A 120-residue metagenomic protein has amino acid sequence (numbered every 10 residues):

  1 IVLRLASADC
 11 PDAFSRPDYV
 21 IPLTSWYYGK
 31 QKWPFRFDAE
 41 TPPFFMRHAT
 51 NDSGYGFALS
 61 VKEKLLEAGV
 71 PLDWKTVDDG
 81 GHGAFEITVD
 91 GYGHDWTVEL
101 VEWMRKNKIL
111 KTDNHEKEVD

Functional and structural regions predicted by a protein language model:
I1-A39: Primarily recognizes the serine-hydrolase "nucleophile elbow" in alpha/beta-hydrolase and SGNH/GDSL folds
D9-R16, A49-D52, V89-G91: Short, charged helix-to-loop "capping" segments that act as catalytic/coupling loops
D18-Y19, Y55-E63: Short, mixed-charge, low-aromatic patches
Y19, P42-P43, P71: Proline-centered loop/turn at the N-terminus of a beta-strand
T24, H48-A49: The conserved beta1-alpha1 loop
Y28-G29, T50-G56: Acidic catalytic loop of the alpha/beta-hydrolase fold
E40, F45-H48: Short beta-strand/loop motif that positions the catalytic acidic residue of the alpha/beta-hydrolase fold
R47, L59-D120: C-terminal catalytic histidine-bearing segment of alpha/beta-hydrolase fold enzymes
